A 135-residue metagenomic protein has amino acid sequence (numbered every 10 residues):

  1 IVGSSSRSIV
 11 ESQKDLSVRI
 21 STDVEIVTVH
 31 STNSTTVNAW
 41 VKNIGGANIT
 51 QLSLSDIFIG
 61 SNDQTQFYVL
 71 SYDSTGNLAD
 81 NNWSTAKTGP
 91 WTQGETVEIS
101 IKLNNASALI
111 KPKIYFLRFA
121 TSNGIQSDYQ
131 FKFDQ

Functional and structural regions predicted by a protein language model:
V2-Q135: N-terminal export/assembly leader peptides and their processing motifs that target proteins to secretory
